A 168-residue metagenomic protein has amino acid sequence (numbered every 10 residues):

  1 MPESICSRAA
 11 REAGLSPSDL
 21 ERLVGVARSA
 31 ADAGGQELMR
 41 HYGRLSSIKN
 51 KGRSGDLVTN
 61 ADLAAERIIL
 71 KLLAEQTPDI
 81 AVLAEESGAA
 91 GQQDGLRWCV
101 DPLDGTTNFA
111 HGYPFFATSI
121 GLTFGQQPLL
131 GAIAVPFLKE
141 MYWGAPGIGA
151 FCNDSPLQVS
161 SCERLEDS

Functional and structural regions predicted by a protein language model:
M1-L103: N-terminal subdomain of lithium-sensitive/metallo-dependent phosphomonoesterases centered on the IMPase/IPPase/PAP
E3-C6, R11-L15, G121-S168: Acidic beta-strand-loop-alpha-helix segment within the catalytic core of divalent metal-dependent phosphate-processing
R44, F116, G144-I148: A short, compositionally biased
L45, S54-G55, D79, Y113 (+3 more regions): Generic secondary-structure boundary/loop-capping signal
S47-N50, T59-N60, A84, Q92 (+5 more regions): Generic structural "secondary-structure junction" signal
S87, D104-G105, L138, S155: Short beta-turn/strand-loop junction motif enriched in small, turn-promoting residues
D94-P136: Glycine-rich active-site/cofactor-binding loop and its immediate structural neighborhood
